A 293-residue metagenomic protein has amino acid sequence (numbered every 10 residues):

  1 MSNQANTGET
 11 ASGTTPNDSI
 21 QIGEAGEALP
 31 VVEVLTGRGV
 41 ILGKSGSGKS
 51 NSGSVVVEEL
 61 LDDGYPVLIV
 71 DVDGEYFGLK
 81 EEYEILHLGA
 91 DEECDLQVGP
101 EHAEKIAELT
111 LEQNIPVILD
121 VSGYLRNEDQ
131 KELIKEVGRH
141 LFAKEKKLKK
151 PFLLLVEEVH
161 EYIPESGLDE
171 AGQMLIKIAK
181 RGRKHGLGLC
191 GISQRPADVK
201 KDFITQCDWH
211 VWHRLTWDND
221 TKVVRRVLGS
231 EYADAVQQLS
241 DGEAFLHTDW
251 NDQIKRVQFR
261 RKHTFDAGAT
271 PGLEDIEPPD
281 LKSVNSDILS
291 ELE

Functional and structural regions predicted by a protein language model:
M1-K44, S52-E58, E82, L148-P151 (+3 more regions): Basic- and hydrophobic-enriched, low-structure N-terminal and domain-boundary segments that flank ATP-binding catalytic
M1-P16, V40-G43, E243-E293: Conserved P-loop NTPase motor module
S2, S45-S47, V57, G78 (+3 more regions): Conserved ATP-driven motor cores of ASCE-family P-loop NTPases powering translocation/secretion/packaging/pilus
E27-V34, E58-K135: Switch/coupling segment of Walker-type NTPase motor domains
T36, D73-Y76, E92-E93, G123-R126 (+6 more regions): Conserved nucleotide-binding/hydrolysis micro-motifs of P-loop NTPases
G37, G64-Y65, E82-Y83, N114-I115 (+4 more regions): Short glycine-/polar-rich loops that comprise or flank the Walker A/P-loop and associated switch/sensor motifs
G39, L68-V70, E84-L86, V117-L119 (+3 more regions): Hydrophobic/aromatic beta-strand patches that form the interior of the parallel beta-sheet core in alpha/beta enzyme
S45-S47, E132-V227: Conserved P-loop NTPase motor cores
